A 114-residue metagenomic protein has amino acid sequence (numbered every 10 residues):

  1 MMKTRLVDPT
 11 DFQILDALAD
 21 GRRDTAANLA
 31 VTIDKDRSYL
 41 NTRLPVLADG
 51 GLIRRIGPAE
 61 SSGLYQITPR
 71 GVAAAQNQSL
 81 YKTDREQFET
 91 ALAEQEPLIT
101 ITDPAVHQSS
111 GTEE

Functional and structural regions predicted by a protein language model:
K3-T10, T25, I56-Y81: Short, cationic-aromatic polyanion-contact patches
T4-R5, D24, N41, V46: Short glycine/proline-centered loop/turn elements that form peptide/ligand docking sites
D11-A19: Hydrophobic residues on short alpha-helical segments
R23-T32: Short acidic, hydrophobic short linear motifs in intrinsically disordered regions
D34-D49, S62: Short amphipathic alpha-helical interaction segments
Q78-E114: Amphipathic alpha-helical dimerization/coiled-coil segments that flank or bridge DNA-binding/regulatory modules
